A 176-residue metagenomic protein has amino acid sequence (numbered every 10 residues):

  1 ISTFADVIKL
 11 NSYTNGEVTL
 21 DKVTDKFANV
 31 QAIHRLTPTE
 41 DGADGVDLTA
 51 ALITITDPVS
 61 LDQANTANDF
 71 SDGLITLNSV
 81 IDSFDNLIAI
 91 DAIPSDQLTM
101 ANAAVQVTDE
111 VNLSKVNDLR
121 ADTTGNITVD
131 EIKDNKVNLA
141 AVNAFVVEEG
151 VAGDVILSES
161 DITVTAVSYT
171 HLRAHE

Functional and structural regions predicted by a protein language model:
S2-T3: Ser/Thr/Gly-rich low-complexity blocks that favor extended beta-strand/coil architectures
V7-L10, T14, V18-V23, V30 (+10 more regions): Fold-core signature of tandem repeat domains
V18, D44-D47, I75, I127 (+2 more regions): Compositionally biased, intrinsically disordered low-complexity regions
D25, D82, A174: Single, functionally critical "micro-switch" positions that shape active/binding sites and transmembrane helices
F27-T56, F84-T108, K136-A166: Short, flexible domain-boundary/linker segments around small modular repeats
T170-E176: Conserved small/polar residues in nucleotide/adenosyl-binding loops
